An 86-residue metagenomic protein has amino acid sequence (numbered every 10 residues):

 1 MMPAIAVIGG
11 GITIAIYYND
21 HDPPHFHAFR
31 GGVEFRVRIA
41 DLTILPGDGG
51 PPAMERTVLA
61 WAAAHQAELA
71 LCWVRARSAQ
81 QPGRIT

Functional and structural regions predicted by a protein language model:
M1-D22: Short, charged/polar N-terminal "headpieces" of proteins
M1-I5, E34-R36, L59-A60: Generic detector of short, locally flexible boundary/turn motifs and exposed helical patches
A6, T43-D48, H65, P82-I85: Generic preference for hydrophobic/aromatic residues in regular secondary structure cores
A15-A53: A short, structured beta-strand/loop element
R56-T86: C-terminal structural segments of small proteins and small subunits
